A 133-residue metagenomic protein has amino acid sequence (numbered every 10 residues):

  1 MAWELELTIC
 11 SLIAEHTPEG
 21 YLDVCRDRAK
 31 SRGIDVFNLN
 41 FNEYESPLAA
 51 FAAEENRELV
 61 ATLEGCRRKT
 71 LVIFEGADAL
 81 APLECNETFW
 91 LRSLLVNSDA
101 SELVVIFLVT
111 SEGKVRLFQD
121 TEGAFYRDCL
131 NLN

Functional and structural regions predicted by a protein language model:
M1-A2, L7, I13-D35: P-loop NTPase Walker A phosphate-binding motif
A2-L5, A29-G33, A61-R67, L95-L103 (+1 more regions): Conserved catalytic network of the ASCE P-loop NTPase/AAA+ motor domain
L7-S11, V36, K69-L71, V104: Residue-level preference for the first positions of well-ordered beta-strands
L12-H16, V36-P47: A short hydrophobic beta-strand->loop->alpha-helix junction that borders the nucleotide-binding pocket of P-loop NTPases
F41-Y44, L59-E87, L91: Conserved P-loop NTPase "ATPase switch" module shared by AAA+ and STAND
A53-L59: Glycine-rich, highly charged phosphate/nucleotide-binding loops
A79-E84, L91-E122: Sensor-1/coupling segment of RecA-like P-loop NTPase cores
Q119-N133: A short helix-turn-beta junction within AAA+ P-loop NTPase domains corresponding to the substrate/partner-engaging
